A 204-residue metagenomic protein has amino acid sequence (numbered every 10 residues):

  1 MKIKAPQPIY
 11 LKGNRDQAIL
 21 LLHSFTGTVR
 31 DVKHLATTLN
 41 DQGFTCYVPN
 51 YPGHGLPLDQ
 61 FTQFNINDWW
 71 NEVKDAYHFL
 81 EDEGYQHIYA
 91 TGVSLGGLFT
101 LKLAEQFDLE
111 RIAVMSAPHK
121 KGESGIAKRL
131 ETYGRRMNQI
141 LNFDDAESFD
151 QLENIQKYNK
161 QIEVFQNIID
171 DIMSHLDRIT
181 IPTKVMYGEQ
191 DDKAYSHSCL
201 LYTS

Functional and structural regions predicted by a protein language model:
G43-P57: Conserved alpha/beta-hydrolase
P57-E83: Catalytic nucleophile-loop/oxyanion-hole region of alpha/beta-hydrolase and closely related hydrolase-like folds
G92-G96, T100: Gly/Ala-rich beta-loop-alpha elbow adjacent to hydrolase catalytic centers
V114-G122: Active-site nucleophile loop of the alpha/beta-hydrolase fold
N159-H175: Active-site nucleophile elbow and catalytic-triad environment of alpha/beta-hydrolase enzymes
I179, V185-Y187: Short beta-strand/loop motif that positions the catalytic acidic residue of the alpha/beta-hydrolase fold
D192-S198: Conserved alpha/beta-hydrolase "acid-adjacent" motif
Y202-T203: Conserved small/polar residues in nucleotide/adenosyl-binding loops
